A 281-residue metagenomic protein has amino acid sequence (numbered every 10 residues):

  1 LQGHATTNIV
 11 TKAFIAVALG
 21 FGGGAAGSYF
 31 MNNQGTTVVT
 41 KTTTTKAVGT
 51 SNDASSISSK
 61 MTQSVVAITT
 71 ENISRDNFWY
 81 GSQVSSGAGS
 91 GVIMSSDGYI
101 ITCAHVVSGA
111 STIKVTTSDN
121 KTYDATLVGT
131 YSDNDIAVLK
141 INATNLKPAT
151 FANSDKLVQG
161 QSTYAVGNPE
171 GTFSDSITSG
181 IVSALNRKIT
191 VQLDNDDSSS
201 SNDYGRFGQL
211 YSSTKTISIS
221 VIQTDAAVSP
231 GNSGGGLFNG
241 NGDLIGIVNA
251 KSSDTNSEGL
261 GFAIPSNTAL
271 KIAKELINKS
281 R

Functional and structural regions predicted by a protein language model:
Q2-N32: Single-pass membrane-anchoring alpha-helices
I9-A13, V48-S56, R75-D97, C103 (+7 more regions): A conserved glycine-rich beta-strand in the N-terminal activation segment of trypsin-fold
G23, P169, A184, L244 (+2 more regions): C-terminal cap/linker of serine protease catalytic domains
G23-W79, C103, S111-T112, V158 (+1 more regions): N-terminal activation segment of mature serine protease catalytic domains
I73-D76, Q83, T216-V228, E275-R281: PDZ/PDZ-like groove recognition
V92, A227-I247: Catalytic nucleophile loop of clan PA
S95-D175, L270, N278-S280: Conserved active-site neighborhood of the chymotrypsin/trypsin-like protease fold
Q161-K215: Flexible, gly/ser-rich surface segments that form the specificity/activation loops bordering the active-site cleft
